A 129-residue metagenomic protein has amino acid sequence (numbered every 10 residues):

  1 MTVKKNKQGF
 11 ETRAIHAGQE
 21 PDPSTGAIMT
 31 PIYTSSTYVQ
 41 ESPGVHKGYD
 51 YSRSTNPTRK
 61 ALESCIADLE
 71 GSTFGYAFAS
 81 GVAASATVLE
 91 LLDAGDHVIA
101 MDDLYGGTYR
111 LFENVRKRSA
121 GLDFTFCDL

Functional and structural regions predicted by a protein language model:
T2-N56, L62-C65: N-terminal "arm"/small-domain region of PLP-dependent enzymes with the aminotransferase-like
D22, A77, D102-D103: Short glycine- and Lys/Arg-enriched binding-loop motifs that mark or flank ligand-binding interfaces
T37-L91, G107-V115, C127: Conserved N-terminal alpha-helix of the aminotransferase class I/II PLP-enzyme fold
G95: Phosphate-coordination loops involved in phosphoryl transfer and adenosine-cofactor binding
D103-L104, L129: Short, ordered loop/turn segments at secondary-structure junctions
F124: Conserved N-terminal phosphate-binding loop of PLP-dependent enzymes in the Aspartate aminotransferase
